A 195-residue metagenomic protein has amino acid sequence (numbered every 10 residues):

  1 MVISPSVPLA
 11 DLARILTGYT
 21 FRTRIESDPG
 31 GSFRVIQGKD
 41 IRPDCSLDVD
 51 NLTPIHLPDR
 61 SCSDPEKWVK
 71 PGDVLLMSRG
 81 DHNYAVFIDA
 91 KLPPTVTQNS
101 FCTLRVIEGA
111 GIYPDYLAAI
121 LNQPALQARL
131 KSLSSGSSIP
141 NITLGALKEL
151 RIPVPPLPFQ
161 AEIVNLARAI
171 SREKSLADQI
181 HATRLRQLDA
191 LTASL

Functional and structural regions predicted by a protein language model:
M1-I25, G30-G31, E149, V154-L195: Non-catalytic DNA-recognition/assembly elements of restriction-modification systems
A10-I25, I41-P71: Sequence-specific dsDNA recognition surfaces
E26-F33, D48-P54, K67-V69, F87-S100: Short, surface-exposed loop/turn microsegments at beta-strand edges and helix-strand junctions
S63-D64, K91, S137: A structural connector/turn signal
D73-L76: Generic structural signal for buried aliphatic residues
S78-A119: A short beta-sheet element
T95-C102, S135-A161: A short glycine-rich beta-alpha junction/loop motif
G109-G136: Glycine- and charge-enriched low-complexity intrinsically disordered segments
